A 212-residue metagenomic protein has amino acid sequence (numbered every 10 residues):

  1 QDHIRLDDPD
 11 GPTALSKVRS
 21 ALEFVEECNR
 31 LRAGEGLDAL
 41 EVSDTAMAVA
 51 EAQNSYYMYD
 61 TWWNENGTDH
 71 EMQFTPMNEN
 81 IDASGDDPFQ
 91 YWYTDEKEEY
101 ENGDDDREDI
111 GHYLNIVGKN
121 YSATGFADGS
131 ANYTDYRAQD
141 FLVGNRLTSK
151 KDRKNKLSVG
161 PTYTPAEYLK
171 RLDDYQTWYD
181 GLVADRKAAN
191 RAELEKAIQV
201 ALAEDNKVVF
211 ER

Functional and structural regions predicted by a protein language model:
Q1, E51-Q53, Q73, Q90 (+3 more regions): Residue-identity detector for glutamine
Q1-M77, H112-Y113, G118-A131: Short, well-ordered surface patches within globular domains
L6, L15, L22, L31 (+10 more regions): Generic detector of leucine side chains in alpha-helical contexts
S16, M58, D87-F89, T164 (+1 more regions): Alpha-helix capping and helix-coil boundary motifs
S55-Y56, G85, R171: Intrinsically disordered, low-complexity regions enriched in Ser/Pro/Gly/Gln/His and often acidic
W62-W63, W92, W178: A residue-identity detector for tryptophan
D69-T162: A well-ordered secondary-structure block
D135-E211: Low-complexity, Gly/Ser/Thr/Pro-rich intrinsically disordered linker/tail segments
